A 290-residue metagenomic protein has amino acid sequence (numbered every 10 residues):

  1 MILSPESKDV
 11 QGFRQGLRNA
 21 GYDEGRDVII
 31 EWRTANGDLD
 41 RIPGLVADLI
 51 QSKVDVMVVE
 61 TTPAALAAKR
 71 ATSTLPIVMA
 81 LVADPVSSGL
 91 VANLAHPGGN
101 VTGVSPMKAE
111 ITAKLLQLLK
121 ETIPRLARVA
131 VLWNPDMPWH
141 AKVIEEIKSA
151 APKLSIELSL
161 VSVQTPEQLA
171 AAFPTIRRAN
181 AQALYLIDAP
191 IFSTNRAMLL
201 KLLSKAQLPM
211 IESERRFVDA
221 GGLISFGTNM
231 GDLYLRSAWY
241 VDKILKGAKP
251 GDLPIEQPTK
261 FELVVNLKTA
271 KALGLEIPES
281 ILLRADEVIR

Functional and structural regions predicted by a protein language model:
M1-R290: Short hydrophobic alpha-helices and adjacent helix-cap/hinge residues
